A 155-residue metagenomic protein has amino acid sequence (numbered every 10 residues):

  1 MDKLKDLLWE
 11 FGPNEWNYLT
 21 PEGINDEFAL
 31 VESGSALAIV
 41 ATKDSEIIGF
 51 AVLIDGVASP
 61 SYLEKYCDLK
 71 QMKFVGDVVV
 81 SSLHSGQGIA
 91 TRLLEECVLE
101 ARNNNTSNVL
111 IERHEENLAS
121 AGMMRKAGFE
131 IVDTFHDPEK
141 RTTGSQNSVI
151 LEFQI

Functional and structural regions predicted by a protein language model:
M1-D6: A short beta-loop-alpha structural element at the N-terminal edge of CoA-dependent acyl/N-acetyltransferase catalytic
E15-D44, V52: Active-site rim helix/loop that mediates acceptor-substrate recognition in acyltransferases
E46-G49, A119: Glycine-rich acetyl-CoA-binding "A-motif" of GNAT/NAT acetyltransferases
F50-D77, S85, T142: Conserved acyl-donor/pantetheine-binding loop and adjacent beta-alpha core of acyl/acetyltransferases and related
V80, G86-L99, G122-K126: Conserved acetyl-CoA-binding loop-helix of GNAT-fold acetyltransferases
A101-R113: Conserved GNAT acetyl-CoA-binding A-motif
I111-A121: Conserved beta-strand-loop-alpha-helix junction that forms the acyl-donor binding cleft
E112, R125-S145: Conserved catalytic-core motifs of GNAT/GCN5-like acyltransferases
